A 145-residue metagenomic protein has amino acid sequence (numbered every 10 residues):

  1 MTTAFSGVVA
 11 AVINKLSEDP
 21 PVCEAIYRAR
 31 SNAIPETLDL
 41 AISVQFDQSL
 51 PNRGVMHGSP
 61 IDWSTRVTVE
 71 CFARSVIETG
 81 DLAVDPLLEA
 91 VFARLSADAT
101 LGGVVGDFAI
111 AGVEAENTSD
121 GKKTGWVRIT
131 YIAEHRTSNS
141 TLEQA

Functional and structural regions predicted by a protein language model:
M1-P35, F46-A145: Charged, amphipathic alpha-helical segments and their flanking helix caps
L38: Helicase-core coupling region on the C-terminal RecA-like lobe
I42-V44: Broad, structure-driven detector of short, well-ordered beta-strand segments within folded domains
